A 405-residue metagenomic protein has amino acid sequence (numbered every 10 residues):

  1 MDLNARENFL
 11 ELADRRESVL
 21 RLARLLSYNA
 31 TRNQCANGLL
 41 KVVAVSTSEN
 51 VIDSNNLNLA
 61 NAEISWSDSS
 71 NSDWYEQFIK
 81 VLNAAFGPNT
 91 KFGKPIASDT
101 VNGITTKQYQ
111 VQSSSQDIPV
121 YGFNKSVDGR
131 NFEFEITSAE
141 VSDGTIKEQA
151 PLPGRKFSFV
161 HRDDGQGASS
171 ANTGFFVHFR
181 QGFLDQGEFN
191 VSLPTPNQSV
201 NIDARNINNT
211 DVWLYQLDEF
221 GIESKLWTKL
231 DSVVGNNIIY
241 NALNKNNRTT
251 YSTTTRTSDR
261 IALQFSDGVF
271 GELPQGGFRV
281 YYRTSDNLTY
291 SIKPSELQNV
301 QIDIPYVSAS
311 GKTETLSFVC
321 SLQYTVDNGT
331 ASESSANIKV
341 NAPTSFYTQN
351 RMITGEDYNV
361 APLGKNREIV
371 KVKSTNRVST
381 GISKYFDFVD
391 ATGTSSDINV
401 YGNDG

Functional and structural regions predicted by a protein language model:
M1-G405: Signature of Asx- and small-polar-rich beta-strand/turn repeats characteristic of beta-solenoid architectures
